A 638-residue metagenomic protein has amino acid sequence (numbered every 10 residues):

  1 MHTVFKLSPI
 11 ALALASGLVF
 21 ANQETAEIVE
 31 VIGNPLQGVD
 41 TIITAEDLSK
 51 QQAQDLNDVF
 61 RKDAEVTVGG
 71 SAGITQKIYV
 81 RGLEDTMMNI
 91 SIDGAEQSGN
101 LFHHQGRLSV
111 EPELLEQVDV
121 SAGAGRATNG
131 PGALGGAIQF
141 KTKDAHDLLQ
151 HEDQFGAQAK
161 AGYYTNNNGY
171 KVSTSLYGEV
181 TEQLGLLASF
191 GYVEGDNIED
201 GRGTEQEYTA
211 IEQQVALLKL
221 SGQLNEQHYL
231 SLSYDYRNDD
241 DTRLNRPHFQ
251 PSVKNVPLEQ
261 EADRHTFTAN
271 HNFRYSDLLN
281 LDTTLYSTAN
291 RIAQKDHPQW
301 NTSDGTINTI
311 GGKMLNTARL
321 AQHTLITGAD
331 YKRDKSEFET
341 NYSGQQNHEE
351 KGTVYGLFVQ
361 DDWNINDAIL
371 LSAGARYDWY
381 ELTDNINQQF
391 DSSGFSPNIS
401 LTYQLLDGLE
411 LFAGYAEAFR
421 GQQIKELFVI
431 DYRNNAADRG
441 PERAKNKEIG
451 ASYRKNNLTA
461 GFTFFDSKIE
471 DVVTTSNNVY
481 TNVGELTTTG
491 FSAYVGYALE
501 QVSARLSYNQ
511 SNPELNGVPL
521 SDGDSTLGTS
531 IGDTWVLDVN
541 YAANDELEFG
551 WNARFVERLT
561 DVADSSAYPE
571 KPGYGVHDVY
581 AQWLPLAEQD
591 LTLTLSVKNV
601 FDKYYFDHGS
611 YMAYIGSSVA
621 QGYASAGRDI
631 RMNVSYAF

Functional and structural regions predicted by a protein language model:
N22-E152, N168, T288, I449: Acidic, small-polar-rich N-terminal luminal/periplasmic segments of exported/outer-membrane proteins
T25, N364-L371, N457-A460, F464-I469 (+3 more regions): Gram-negative outer-membrane beta-barrel transporters
G99, L114-E116, A122, A127-R202 (+2 more regions): Outer-membrane beta-barrel translocator/receptor signature
A159-Y163, A188-Y192, L232-Y236, T283-A289 (+10 more regions): Transmembrane beta-barrel strands of outer-membrane/channel proteins
G195-G203, E207-Q213, Q223, Q227-L281 (+3 more regions): Flexible loop and strand-edge segments within Gram-negative outer membrane beta-barrel domains
N238-D240, P247-F249, K335, W379-T383 (+8 more regions): Surface-exposed extracellular loop regions of Gram-negative outer-membrane beta-barrel proteins, predominantly
L325-L409, R420-Q423, N434, S507: Signature of Gram-negative outer-membrane beta-barrel scaffolds
T488-T489, E570, Y604-F638: C-terminal beta-signal and terminal closure region of outer-membrane beta-barrel proteins
